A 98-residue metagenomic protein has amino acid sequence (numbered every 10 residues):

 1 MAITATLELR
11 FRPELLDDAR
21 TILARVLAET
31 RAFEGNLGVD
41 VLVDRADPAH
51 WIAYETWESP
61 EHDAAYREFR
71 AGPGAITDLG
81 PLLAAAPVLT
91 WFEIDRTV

Functional and structural regions predicted by a protein language model:
A2-T4, L23, E34, P48 (+1 more regions): Short connector loops at helix/strand junctions that flank enzyme active sites, especially segments positioning acidic
I3-L9, G38-R67: Short, well-ordered beta-strand segments in beta-rich or mixed alpha/beta enzyme and ligand-binding folds
R10-A19: Short, surface-exposed ligand-recognition loops at beta-strand->loop->(often short) alpha-helix junctions that present
E14, P48, E61, G74 (+1 more regions): Short alpha-helical
D18-T21, A65: Short, solvent-exposed alpha-helical surface patches in well-structured domains
R25-L37, T56-T90: An amphipathic, aromatic/His-enriched active-site/gating alpha helix that lines ligand/cofactor pockets
V43, W91-D95: A general secondary-structure junction signal
L82, D95-V98: A short acidic, often aromatic-flanked loop/helix-cap motif at beta-alpha or helix-coil junctions that lines enzyme
